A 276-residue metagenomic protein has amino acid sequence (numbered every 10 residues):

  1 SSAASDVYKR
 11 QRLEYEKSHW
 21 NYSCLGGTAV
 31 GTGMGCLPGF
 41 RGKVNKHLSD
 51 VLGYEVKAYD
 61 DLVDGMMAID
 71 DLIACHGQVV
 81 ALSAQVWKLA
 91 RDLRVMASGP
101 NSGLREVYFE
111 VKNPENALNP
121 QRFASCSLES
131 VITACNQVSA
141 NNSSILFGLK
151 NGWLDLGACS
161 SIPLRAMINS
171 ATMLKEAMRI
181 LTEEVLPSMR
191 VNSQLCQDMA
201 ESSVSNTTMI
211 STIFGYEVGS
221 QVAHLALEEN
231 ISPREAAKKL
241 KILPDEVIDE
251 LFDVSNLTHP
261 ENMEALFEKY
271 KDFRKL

Functional and structural regions predicted by a protein language model:
S1-Y8: Short, small-residue-biased leader/transition segments that mark boundaries at the very start of proteins
D6, L13, C75, V79-L82 (+3 more regions): Amphipathic alpha-helical coiled-coil segments
K9, E16, L82-Q85, M96 (+1 more regions): Heptad-repeat coiled-coil/leucine-zipper interface motif in alpha-helices, recognizing the periodic a/d hydrophobic core
Q11, D64, A68, R91 (+1 more regions): Catalytic-core signal marking the mid-to-C-terminal active-site face
E16-S23, E106-E110: Short, charged hinge/linker segments at domain and secondary-structure junctions
S18-C36: Extended amphipathic alpha-helical segments with heptad-repeat/coiled-coil character used for oligomerization, fusion
G31-K112, N116: Acidic, glycine-rich loop-and-beta core segments that form the ion-binding/anion-interacting portion of active sites
